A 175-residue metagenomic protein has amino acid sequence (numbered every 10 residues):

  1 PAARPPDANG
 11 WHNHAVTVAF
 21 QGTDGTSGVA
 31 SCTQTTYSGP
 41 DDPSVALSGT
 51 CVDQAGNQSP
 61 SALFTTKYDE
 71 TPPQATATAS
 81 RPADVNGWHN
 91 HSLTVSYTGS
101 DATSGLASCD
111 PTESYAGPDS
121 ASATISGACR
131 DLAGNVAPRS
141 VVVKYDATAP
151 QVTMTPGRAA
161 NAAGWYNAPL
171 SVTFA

Functional and structural regions predicted by a protein language model:
P1, F64-P73, V141-P150: Flexible, low-complexity linkers/stalks enriched in Thr/Pro that connect modular domains
P1-P5, V18, S171-A175: Low-complexity/repetitive intrinsically disordered segments
R4-N9, T26-Q58, A62-T66, R81-N86 (+2 more regions): Serine/threonine-rich, repeat-prone extracellular segments and beta-strand-based repeat modules of secreted/surface
N9-T17, G87-T94, A163-S171: Short coil/turn motif common to extracellular beta-sandwich-like domains
V16-V18, L47, A62-F64, A75 (+5 more regions): Hydrophobic residues positioned within well-ordered beta-strands of beta-sheet architectures
A19-T26, S96-T103, T173-A175: Acidic, Ser/Thr
V29, P72-A75, L106, P150: Proline-centered linker/hinge motifs at extracellular inter-domain junctions
